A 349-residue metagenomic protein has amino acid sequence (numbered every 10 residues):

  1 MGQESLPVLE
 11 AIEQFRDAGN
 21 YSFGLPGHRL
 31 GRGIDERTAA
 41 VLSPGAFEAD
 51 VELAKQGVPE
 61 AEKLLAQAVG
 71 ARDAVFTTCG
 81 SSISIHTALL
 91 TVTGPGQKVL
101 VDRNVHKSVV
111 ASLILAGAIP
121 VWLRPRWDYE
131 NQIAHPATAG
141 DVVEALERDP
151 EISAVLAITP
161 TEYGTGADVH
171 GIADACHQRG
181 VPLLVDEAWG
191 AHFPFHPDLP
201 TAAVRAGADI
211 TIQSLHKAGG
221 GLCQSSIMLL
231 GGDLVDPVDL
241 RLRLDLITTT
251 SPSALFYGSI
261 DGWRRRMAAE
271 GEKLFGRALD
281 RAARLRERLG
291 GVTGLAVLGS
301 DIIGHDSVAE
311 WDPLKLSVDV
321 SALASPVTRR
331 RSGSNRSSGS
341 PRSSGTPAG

Functional and structural regions predicted by a protein language model:
M1-Q56: N-terminal "arm"/small-domain region of PLP-dependent enzymes with the aminotransferase-like
G2-E13, A68-A71, S81-I302, A324: Conserved PLP-enzyme active-site core in the AAT-like
R16-F23, V69-G70, G290, A309-W311: A generic structural signal for short, non-catalytic loop/turn and secondary-structure boundary residues
P26-H28, I158, D319-S321: Structured loops at beta-to-helix junctions and adjacent beta-edge loops in soluble globular domains
T38-I83, N104: Conserved N-terminal alpha-helix of the aminotransferase class I/II PLP-enzyme fold
V41-D50, D102, D186, D209 (+3 more regions): Acidic side chains
D73-V75, Q213, G339-G345: A short linear hydrophobic-aromatic micro-motif
D280-G349: Conserved C-terminal alpha-helix-loop-beta "cap" of PLP-dependent enzymes that closes/shapes the active-site mouth
